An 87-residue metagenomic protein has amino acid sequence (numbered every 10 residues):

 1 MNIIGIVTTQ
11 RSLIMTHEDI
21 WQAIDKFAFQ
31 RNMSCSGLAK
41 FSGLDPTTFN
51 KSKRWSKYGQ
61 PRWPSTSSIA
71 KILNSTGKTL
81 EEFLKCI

Functional and structural regions predicted by a protein language model:
M1-F41: A short, Lys/Arg-rich alpha-helix, primarily the initiator
I24, L38, F49-S52, F83: Conserved hydrophobic/aromatic packing and binding residues within compact polymer-binding modules
A28, K53, S68, L84-I87: DNA major-groove recognition helix of helix-turn-helix
S34, D45-T48, S65, T79: Short coil turns linking two alpha-helices in DNA-binding domains
G43-R62: Recognition helix of helix-turn-helix/homeodomain-like DNA-binding domains that insert into the DNA major groove
K57-N74: Short, basic-rich loop-to-helix N-cap that marks the start of a DNA-contacting helix
N74-I87: Short C-terminal boundary/hinge segments that cap the last helix of small helical domains
